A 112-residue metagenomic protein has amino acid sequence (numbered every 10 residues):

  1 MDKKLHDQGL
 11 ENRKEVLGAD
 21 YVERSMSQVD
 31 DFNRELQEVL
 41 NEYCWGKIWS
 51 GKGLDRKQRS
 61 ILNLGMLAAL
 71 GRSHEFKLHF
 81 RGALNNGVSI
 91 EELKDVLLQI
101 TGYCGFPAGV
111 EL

Functional and structural regions predicted by a protein language model:
M1-K57, N85, E111-L112: Acidic, glycine/proline-rich low-complexity segments that act as flexible tails and inter-domain linkers
V16-A19, S73, G87, Y103: Residues at alpha-helix boundaries and the short loops/turns that link adjacent helices
A19, K47, M66, R72 (+2 more regions): Gly/Ser/Thr-rich helix-start
L40-C44, I61-A68, V96-T101: Short alpha-helical scaffolding segments that buttress acidic/His motifs in well-ordered protein cores
L64, A68-L97: Mid-chain, well-packed structural core segment of small domains
V88-L112: C-terminal binding/interaction regions
